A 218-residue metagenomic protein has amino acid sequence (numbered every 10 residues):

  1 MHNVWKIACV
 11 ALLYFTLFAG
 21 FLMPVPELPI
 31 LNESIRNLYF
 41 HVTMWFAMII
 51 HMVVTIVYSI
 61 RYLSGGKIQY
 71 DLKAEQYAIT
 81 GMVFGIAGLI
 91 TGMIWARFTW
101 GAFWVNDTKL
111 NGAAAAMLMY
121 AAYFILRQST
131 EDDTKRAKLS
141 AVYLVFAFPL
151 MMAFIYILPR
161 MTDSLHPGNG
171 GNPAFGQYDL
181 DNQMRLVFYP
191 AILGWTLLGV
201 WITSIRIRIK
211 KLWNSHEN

Functional and structural regions predicted by a protein language model:
M1-N218: Polytopic transmembrane helical bundles with strong interfacial aromatic enrichment
